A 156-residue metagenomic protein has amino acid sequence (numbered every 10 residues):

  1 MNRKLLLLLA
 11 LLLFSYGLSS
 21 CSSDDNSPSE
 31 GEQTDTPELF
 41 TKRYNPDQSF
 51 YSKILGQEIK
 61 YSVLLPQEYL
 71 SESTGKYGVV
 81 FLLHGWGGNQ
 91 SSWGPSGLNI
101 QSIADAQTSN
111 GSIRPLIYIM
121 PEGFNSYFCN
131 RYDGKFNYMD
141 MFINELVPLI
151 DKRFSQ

Functional and structural regions predicted by a protein language model:
M1-L5: Positively charged n-region of N-terminal signal peptides that target proteins for export
L6-L11: Sec-dependent N-terminal signal peptides
L12-L13, G88: Alpha-helical and His/Cys-centered functional microenvironments
L13-F14, G94: Alpha-helical transmembrane segments and their juxtamembrane interfaces
Y16-S20: C-terminal motif of bacterial Sec signal peptides marking the signal peptidase cleavage site
S22-Q156: Non-catalytic cap/lid and distal C-terminal segments of serine-dependent acyl enzymes
